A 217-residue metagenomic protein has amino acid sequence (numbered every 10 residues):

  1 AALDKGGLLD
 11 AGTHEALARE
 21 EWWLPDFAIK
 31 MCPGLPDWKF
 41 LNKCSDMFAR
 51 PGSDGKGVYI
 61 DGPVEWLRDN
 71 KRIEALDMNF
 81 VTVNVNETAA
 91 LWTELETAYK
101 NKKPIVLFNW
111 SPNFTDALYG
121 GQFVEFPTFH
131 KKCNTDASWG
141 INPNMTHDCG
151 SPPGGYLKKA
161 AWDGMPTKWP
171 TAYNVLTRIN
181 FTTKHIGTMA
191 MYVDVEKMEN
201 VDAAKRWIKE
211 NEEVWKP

Functional and structural regions predicted by a protein language model:
A2-V58: A conserved helix-loop-strand patch within extracytoplasmic ligand-binding domains of the periplasmic binding
H14, I29-P33, K39, W66 (+4 more regions): A residue-level marker of the well-folded mature domains of exported/periplasmic proteins
E20-M31, G155-K168, M191-Y192: A bilobed periplasmic-binding-protein/Venus flytrap-type ligand-binding module shared by bacterial periplasmic
W38, N70, A89-W92, E96 (+3 more regions): Extracytoplasmic/secreted envelope proteins and their assembly/folding machinery, especially bacterial periplasmic
K43-D46, E74-M78, E96-K100, T177-F181 (+2 more regions): Sec-exported extracytoplasmic/periplasmic mature domains
G55-W139: Ligand-binding pocket segment of bilobal, Venus flytrap-like solute-binding proteins
T115-N180: C-terminal lobe and pocket-closing loops of periplasmic/extracytoplasmic Venus-flytrap solute-binding proteins
P152, M165, Y173-P217: C-terminal functional modules
